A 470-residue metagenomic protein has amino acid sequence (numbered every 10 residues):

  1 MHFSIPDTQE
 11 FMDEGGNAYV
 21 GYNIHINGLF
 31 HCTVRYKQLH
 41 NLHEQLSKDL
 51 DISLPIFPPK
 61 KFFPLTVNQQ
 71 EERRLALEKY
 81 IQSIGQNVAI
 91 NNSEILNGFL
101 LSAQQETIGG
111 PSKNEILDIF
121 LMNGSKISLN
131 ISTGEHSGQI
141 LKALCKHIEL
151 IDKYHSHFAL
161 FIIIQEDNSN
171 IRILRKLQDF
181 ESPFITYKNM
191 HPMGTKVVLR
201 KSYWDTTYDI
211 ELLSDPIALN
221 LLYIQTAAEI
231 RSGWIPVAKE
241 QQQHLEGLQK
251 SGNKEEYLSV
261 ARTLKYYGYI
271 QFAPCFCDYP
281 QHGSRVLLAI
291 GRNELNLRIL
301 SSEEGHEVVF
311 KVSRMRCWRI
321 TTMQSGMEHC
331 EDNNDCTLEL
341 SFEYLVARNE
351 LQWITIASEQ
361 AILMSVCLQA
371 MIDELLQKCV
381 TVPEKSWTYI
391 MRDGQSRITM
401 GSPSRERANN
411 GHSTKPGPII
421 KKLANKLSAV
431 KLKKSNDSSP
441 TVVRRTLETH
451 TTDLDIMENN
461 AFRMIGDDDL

Functional and structural regions predicted by a protein language model:
M1-L470: Intrinsically disordered, Pro/Ser/Thr-rich cytosolic linker and juxtamembrane tail regions that serve as
